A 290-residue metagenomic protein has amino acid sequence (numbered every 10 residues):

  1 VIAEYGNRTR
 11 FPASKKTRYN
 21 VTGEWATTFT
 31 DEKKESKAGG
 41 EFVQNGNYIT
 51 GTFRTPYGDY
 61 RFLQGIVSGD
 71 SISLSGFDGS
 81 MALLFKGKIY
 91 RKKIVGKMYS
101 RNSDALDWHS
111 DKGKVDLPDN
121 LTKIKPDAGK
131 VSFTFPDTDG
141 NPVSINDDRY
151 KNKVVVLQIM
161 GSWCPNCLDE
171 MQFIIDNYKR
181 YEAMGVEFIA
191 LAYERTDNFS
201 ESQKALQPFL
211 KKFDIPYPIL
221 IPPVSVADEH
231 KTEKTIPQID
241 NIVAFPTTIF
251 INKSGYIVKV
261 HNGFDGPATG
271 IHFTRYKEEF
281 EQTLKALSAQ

Functional and structural regions predicted by a protein language model:
V1-E24, E32, R61-Q64, I89-G129: Edge beta-strand at a domain terminus
F11, K16-I89: Central antiparallel beta-sheet cores of small beta-barrel/beta-sandwich binding domains
M98, N146, K259-H261: Short hydrophobic alpha-helix segments
K112-D147, V224: N-terminal "domain-start" segment that seeds a small globular fold
S144-I174, E187-F188: Short active-site neighborhood of thiol/selenol oxidoreductases, capturing the structured segment around
D169-I215, V226-E233: Structural microenvironment flanking redox-active thiols in thiol-disulfide oxidoreductases
D214-P218, I236-I249: Structural micro-motif
A244-Q290: Thiol-/selenol-based redox modules, centered on thioredoxin-like and closely related oxidoreductase domains
